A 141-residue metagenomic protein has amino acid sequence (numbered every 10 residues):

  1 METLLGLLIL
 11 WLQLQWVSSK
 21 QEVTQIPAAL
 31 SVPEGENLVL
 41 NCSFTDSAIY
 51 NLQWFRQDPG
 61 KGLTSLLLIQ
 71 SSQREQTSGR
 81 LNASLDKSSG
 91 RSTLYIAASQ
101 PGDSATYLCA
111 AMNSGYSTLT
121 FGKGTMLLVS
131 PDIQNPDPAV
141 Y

Functional and structural regions predicted by a protein language model:
M1-P27, L108-Y116, F121, Q134: N-terminal Sec-dependent signal peptide, specifically the hydrophobic helical h-region
T24-A29, A139-Y141: Surface-exposed, proline-enriched loop/turn segments that connect beta strands in immunoglobulin-like
A28-S31, G79-G102: Extracellular beta-strand/loop-rich beta-sandwich domains predominantly from IgSF
P33-G35: Solvent-exposed, conformationally flexible loop/turn segments
N37-D46, N51-D58, Y95-A98, D103-N113: Structural signature of extracellular immunoglobulin-like
S47-S78: N-terminal V-set
M126-S130: Short beta-strand edge segments in extracellular beta-sheet folds
P131-Y141: Extracellular/luminal ectodomains of metazoan preproproteins built from arrays of small disulfide-bonded modules
